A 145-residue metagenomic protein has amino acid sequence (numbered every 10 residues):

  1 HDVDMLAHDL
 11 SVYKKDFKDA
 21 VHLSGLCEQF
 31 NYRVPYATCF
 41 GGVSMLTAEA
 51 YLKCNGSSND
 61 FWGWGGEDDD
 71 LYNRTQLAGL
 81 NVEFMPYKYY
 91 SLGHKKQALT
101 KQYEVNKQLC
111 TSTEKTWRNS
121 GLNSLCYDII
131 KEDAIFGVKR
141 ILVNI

Functional and structural regions predicted by a protein language model:
D2-L6: The conserved acidic donor/metal-binding loop of glycosyltransferases
A7-R33: Conserved donor-nucleotide/metal-binding helix-loop-beta segment in metal-dependent transferases, i.e., the alpha-helix
H8-S11, C54-N55, E83-M85: Intrinsically disordered, low-complexity regions enriched in proline, serine, glycine and charged residues
S11-K14, P35, G56, G66-D69: Short coil/turn segments at secondary-structure boundaries
E28-L46, K53, G63: A recurrent flexible, glycine/aromatic-enriched loop bordering the glycosyltransferase active site that acts as
S44, E49, D69-N73: Amphipathic alpha-helical interface elements that mediate macromolecular binding in regulatory proteins
Y51-L52, G56-N59: Conserved region at the C-terminal end of the protein kinase activation segment
D60-G63, E67-I145: C-terminal catalytic/acceptor-binding lobe
